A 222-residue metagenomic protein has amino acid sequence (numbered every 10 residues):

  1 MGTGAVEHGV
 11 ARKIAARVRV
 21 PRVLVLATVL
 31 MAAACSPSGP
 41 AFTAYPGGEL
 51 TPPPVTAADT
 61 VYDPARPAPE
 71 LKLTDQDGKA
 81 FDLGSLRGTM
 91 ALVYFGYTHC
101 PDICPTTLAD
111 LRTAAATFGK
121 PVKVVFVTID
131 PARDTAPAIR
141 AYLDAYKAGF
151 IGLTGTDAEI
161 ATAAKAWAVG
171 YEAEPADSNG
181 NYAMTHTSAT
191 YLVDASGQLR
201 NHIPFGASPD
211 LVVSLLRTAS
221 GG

Functional and structural regions predicted by a protein language model:
M1-E70, T74, G222: N-terminal targeting signals for export/organelle localization
R66, M90, A115-F118, L143-Y146 (+5 more regions): Sec/Tat-exported extracytoplasmic proteins
A68-P69, A91, T187-A189: Short loop/turn microsegments at loop-to-beta-strand junctions
L71-A91: A short beta-strand-turn-helix
G84-L111: Short active-site neighborhood of thiol/selenol oxidoreductases, capturing the structured segment around
T106-A163: Structural microenvironment flanking redox-active thiols in thiol-disulfide oxidoreductases
E159-L215: Thiol/disulfide oxidoreductase modules built on the thioredoxin-like
